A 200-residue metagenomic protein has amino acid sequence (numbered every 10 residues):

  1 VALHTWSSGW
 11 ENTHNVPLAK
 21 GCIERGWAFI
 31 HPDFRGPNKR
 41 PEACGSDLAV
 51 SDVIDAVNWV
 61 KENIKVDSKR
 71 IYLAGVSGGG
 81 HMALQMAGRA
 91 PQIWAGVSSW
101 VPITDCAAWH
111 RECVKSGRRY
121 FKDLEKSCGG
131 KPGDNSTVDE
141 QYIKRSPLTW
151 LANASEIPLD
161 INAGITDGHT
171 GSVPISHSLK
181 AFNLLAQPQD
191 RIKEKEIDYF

Functional and structural regions predicted by a protein language model:
A2-E42, C106, H169-G171: Short substrate-entry loop that stabilizes the transition state in hydrolases
G9, H14, A95-G96, P102-I103 (+1 more regions): Mobile cap/lid helix-loop segments that gate and shape the active-site cleft of serine hydrolases
N15, A19, S46-V53, P174-F182: Amphipathic alpha-helical segments in well-structured domains
C44-I64: Alpha/beta-hydrolase active-site loop
W59-N63, S68-S116: Primarily recognizes the serine-hydrolase "nucleophile elbow" in alpha/beta-hydrolase and SGNH/GDSL folds
L124, P132, I165-F200: Active-site-adjacent alpha-helix of alpha/beta-hydrolase-fold enzymes
N153-L159: Short, proline-enriched alpha-helix->beta-strand connector loops that line the catalytic pocket of alpha/beta-hydrolase
I161-A163: Short beta-strand/loop motif that positions the catalytic acidic residue of the alpha/beta-hydrolase fold
